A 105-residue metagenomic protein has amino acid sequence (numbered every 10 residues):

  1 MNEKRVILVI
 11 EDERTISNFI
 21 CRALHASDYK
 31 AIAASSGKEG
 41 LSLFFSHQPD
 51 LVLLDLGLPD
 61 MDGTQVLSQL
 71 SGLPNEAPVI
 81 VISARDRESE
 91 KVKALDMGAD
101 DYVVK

Functional and structural regions predicted by a protein language model:
M1-L8: Non-catalytic signal-transmission and effector/linker regions of two-component phosphorelay proteins
L8, A33-L51, G72: Acidic, metal-coordinating helix/loop segments flanking the phosphotransfer/catalytic sites of two-component signaling
E11: Conserved acidic carboxylate
N18-A26: Charged docking surfaces used in two-component/phosphorelay signaling
D55, S83: Active-site residues of response regulator receiver
P59, R87, K105: The feature encodes the CheY-like receiver
